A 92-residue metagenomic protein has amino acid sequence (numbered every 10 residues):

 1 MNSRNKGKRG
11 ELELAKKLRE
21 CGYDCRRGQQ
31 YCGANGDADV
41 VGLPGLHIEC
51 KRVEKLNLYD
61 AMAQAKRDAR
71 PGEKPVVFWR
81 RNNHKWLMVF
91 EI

Functional and structural regions predicted by a protein language model:
M1-I92: Catalytic phosphate/metal-binding cores of nucleic-acid and nucleotide-processing enzymes, i.e., regions that mediate
